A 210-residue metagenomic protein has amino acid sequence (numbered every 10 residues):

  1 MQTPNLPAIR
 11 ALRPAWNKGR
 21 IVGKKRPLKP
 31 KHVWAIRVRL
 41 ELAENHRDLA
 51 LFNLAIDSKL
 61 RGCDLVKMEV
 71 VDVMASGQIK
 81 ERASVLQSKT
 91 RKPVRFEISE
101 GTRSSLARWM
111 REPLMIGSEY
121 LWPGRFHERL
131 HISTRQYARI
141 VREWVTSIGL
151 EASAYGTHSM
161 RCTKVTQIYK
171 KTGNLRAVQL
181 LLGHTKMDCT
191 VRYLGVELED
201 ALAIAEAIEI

Functional and structural regions predicted by a protein language model:
M1-I210: Conserved catalytic core of the tyrosine transesterase superfamily
